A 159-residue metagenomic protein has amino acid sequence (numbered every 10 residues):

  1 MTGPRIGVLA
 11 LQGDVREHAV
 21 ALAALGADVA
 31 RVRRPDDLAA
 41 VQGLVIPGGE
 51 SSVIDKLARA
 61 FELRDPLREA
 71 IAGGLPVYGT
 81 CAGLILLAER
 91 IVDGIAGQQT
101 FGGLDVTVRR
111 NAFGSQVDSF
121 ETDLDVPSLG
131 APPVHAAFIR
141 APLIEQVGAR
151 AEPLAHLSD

Functional and structural regions predicted by a protein language model:
M1-A72: N-terminal beta1-alpha1 cap of cysteine-dependent amidohydrolase-like domains
G3, R110-D159: Amide-donor transfer/coupling interface in amidating biosynthetic enzymes
R5, V29-A30, G43, L75-P76 (+4 more regions): Structural motif
L9-A10, P47, G79, F138-R140: Short beta-strand segments
R34, V106, A141: Active-site donor-binding loop signature of nucleotide-sugar glycosyltransferases
A39, Q99, P132: Structured loop/turn residues at beta-strand edges in well-structured enzyme cores
E50-D125: Cysteine-nucleophile active-site neighborhood
